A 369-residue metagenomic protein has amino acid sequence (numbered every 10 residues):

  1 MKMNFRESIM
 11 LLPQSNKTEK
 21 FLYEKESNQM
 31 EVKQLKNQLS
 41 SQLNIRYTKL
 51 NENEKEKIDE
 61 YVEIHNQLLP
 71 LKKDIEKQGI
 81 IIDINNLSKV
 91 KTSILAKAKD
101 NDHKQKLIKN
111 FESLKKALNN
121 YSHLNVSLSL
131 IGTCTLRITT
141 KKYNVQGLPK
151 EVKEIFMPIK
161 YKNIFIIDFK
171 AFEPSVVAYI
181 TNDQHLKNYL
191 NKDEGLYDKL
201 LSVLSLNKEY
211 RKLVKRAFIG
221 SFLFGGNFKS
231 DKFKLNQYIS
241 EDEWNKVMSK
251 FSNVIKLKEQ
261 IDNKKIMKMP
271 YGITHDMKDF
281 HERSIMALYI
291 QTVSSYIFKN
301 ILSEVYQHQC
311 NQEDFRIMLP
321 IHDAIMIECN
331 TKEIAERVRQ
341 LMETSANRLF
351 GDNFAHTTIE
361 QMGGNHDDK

Functional and structural regions predicted by a protein language model:
K2-S8, F21-I80, N85, D323: Acidic, Mg2+-coordinating catalytic module of metal-dependent nucleases/exonucleases that use a two-metal-ion mechanism
N4-E26, M30, K89-L206, K265-Q309 (+2 more regions): Acidic, glycine-rich two-metal-ion catalytic cores of nucleic acid-processing enzymes
S15, K73-L95, N227-S230, I325-L341: Catalytic palm subdomain of template-directed nucleic-acid polymerases, centered on the conserved carboxylate motif
T48-H65, S175, Q309-R316, F350-F354: Surface-exposed helix-capping loop/turn segments at secondary-structure junctions
Y61-I64, L190, Y210-R211: Generic alpha-helical segment signature
I64, L68, S88-T92, G220-S221 (+3 more regions): A glycine-rich phosphate-binding loop feature that marks nucleotide/adenosyl-phosphate handling sites
P70-K77, L201-P320, T331, F350 (+1 more regions): Conserved catalytic core of nucleic-acid polymerases
N101-Q105, F111, F251, K332-K369: Polymerase palm active-site segment centered on the conserved acidic dipeptide of motif C
